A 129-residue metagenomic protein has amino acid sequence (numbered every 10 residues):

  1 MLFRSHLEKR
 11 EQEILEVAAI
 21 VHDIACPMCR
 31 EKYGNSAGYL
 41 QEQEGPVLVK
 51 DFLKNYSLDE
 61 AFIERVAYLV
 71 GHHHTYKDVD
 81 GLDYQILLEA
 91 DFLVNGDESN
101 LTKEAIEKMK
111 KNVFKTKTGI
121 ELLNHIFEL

Functional and structural regions predicted by a protein language model:
M1, Y39-N55: An active-site-proximal "capping" alpha-helix that borders the catalytic cofactor pocket
M1-E11, V21, L58, H73-L129: Divalent metal-dependent phosphate-bond-processing catalytic cores, especially two-metal-ion Mg2+/Mn2+ enzymes that act
Q12-G34, G45, V49, A67-H74 (+1 more regions): His-Asp-centered metal-binding catalytic motifs of divalent-metal-dependent phosphohydrolases/nucleases
G38-Y39, E107: Residue-level signature of transmembrane alpha-helix interfaces in integral membrane proteins
